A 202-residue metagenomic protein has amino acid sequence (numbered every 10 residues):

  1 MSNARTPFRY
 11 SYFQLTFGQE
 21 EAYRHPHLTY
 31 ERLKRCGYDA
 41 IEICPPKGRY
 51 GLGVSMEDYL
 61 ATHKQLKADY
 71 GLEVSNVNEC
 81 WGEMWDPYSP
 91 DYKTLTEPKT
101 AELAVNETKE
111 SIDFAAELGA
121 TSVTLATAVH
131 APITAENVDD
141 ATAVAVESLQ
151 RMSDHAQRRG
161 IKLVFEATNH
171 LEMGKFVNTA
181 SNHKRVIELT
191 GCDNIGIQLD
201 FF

Functional and structural regions predicted by a protein language model:
M1-A120, D140, Q150, Q157 (+2 more regions): N-terminal pre-domain/capping segments
T16-G18, P45-K47, C80-E83, T127-A131 (+2 more regions): Active-site-proximal loop/turn and secondary-structure-junction residues that shape catalytic pockets, frequently
A40, V164-F165, Q198-L199: Generic enzyme active-site microenvironment
G51, I133, G174: Glycine/Thr-rich phosphate-binding loops of Rossmann-like dinucleotide-binding domains
A115-E136, R159-L171: Active-site groove signature of glycoside hydrolases
T134-L149, F176-N178: Active-site cleft segment of glycoside hydrolase catalytic domains centered on the general acid/base Glu
V146, H155-R158: Active-site region of glycoside hydrolase catalytic domains
Q157-T190: Basic- and aromatic-lined ligand-binding clefts that recognize polyanionic substrates
